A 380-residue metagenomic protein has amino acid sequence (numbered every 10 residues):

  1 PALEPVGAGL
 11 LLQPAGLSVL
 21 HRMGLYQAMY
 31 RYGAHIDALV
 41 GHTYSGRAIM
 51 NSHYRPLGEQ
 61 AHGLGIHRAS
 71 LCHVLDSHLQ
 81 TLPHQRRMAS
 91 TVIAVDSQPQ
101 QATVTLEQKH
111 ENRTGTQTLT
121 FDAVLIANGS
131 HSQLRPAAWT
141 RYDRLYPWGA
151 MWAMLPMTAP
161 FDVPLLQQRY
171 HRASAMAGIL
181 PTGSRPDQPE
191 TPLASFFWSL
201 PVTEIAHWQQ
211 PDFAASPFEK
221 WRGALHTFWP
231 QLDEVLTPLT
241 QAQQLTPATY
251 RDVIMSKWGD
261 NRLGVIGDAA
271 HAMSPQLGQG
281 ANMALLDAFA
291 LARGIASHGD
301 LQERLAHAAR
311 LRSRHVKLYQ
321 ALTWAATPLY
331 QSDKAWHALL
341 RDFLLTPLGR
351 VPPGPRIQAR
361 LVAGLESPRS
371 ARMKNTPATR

Functional and structural regions predicted by a protein language model:
P1, L125, Q244-A335, L339 (+2 more regions): Conserved mid-domain beta->alpha element of the FAD-binding
V6, N51, S97, L134-A137 (+1 more regions): Short glycine-/acidic-enriched loop or helix-start segments at secondary-structure transitions that form or flank
V6-H78: Active-site-adjacent segment of FAD-dependent monooxygenases/related oxidoreductases
Q13, L17, L71-C72, D76 (+6 more regions): A general structural signal for well-ordered alpha-helical segments in protein cores
H53-E59, P201-E204, T323-A326: Short glycine/proline- and charge-enriched loop/turn segments that cap or connect secondary-structure elements
D76-S77, T81-L245: Conserved FAD-binding catalytic core of PHBH/FMO-like flavoproteins
L344: Ligand-site clamp/hinge motif
